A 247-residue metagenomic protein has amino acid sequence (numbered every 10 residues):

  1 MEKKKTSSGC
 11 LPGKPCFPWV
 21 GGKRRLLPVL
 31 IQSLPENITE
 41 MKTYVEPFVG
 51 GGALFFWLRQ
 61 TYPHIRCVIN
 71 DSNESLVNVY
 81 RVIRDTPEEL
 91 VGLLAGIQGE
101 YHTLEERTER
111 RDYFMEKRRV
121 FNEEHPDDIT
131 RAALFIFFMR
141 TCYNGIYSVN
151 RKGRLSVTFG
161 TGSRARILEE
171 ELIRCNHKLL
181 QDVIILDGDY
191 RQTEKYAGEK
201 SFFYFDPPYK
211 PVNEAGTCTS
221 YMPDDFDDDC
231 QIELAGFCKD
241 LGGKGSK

Functional and structural regions predicted by a protein language model:
E2-L34, I38-T39, T86-T219, E233 (+1 more regions): SAM-dependent nucleic-acid methyltransferase catalytic core
E40-Y101: Conserved S-adenosyl-L-methionine
P63-I65, G243-S246: A short helix->loop->beta-strand "cap" motif at the edges of active sites that frequently abuts
M222: Localized chelating/binding microdomains that coordinate divalent metal ions or stabilize phosphate-bearing
D225-F226: Conserved nucleotide-cofactor-binding alpha/beta core module
